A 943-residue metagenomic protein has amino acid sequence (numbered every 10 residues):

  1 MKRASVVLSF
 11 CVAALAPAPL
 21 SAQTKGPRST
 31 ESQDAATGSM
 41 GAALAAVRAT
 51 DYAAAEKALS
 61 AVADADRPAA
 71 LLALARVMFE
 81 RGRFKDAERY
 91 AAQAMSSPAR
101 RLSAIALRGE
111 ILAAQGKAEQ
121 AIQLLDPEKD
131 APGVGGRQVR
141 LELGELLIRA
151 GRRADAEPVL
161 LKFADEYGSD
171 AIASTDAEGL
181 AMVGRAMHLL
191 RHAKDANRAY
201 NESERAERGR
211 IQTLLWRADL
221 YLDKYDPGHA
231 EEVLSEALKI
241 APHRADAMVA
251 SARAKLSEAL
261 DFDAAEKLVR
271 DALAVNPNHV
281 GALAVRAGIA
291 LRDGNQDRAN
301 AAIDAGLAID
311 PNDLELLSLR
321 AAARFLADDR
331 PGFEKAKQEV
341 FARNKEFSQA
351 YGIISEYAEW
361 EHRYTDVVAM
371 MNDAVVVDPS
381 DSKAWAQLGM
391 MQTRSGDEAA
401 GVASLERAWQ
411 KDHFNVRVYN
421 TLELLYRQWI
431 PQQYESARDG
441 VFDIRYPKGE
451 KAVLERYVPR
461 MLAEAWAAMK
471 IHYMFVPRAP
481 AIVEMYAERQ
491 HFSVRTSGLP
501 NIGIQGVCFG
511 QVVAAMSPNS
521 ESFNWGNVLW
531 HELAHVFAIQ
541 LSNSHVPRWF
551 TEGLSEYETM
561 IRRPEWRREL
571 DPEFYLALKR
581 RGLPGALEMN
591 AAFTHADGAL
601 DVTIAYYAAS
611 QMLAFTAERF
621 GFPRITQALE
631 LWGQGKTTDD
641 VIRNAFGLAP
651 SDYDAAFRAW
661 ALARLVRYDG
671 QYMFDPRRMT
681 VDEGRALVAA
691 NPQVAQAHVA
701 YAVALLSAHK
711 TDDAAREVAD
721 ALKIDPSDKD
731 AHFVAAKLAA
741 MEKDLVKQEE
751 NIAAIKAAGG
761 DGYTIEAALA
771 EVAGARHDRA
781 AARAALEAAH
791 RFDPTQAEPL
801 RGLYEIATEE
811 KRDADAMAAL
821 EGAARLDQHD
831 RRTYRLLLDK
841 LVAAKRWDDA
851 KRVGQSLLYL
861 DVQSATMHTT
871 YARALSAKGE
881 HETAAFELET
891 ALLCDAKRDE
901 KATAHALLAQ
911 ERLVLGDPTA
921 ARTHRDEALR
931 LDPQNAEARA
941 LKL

Functional and structural regions predicted by a protein language model:
K25-E31, L44, L319, D373 (+9 more regions): Beta/coil-rich, acidic/histidine-enriched accessory regions frequently appended to metallopeptidases
L44, R76, E110, E145 (+15 more regions): Residue-level recognition of tetratricopeptide repeat
T50-A54, R81-Y90, Q115-L124, R152-V159 (+15 more regions): Structural signature of tandem alpha-helical TPR/SEL1-like repeats, specifically the intra-repeat loop/turn
A61-D64, M95-S96, K129-A131, D165 (+15 more regions): Conserved structural position within tetratricopeptide repeats
A65, A99, G133-V134, G168 (+16 more regions): Short coil turns that delineate tetratricopeptide repeat
A70, A104, V139, A173 (+16 more regions): TPR alpha-solenoid repeat register
A73, L107, E142, M182 (+15 more regions): Canonical tetratricopeptide repeat
E232, K239, K267, A274 (+11 more regions): Juxtacatalytic substrate-recognition/specificity segment
